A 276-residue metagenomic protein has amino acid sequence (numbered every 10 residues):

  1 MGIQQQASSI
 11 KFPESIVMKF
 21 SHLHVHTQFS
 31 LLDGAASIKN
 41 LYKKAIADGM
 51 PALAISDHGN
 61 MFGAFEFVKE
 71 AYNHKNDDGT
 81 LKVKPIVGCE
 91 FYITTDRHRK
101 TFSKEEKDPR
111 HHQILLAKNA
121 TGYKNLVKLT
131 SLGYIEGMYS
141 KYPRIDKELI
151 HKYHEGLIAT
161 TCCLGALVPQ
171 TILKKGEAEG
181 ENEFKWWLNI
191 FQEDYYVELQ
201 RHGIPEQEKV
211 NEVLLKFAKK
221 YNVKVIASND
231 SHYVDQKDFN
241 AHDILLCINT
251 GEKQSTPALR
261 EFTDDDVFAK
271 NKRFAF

Functional and structural regions predicted by a protein language model:
M1-G2, H22: A composition/secondary-structure signal for short, hydrophobic, low-basic-content segments with alpha-helix propensity
G2-P13: Arg/Gly-rich low-complexity intrinsically disordered repeat tracts
F12-F276: Phosphodiester-processing cores and adjacent nucleic acid-binding clamps
